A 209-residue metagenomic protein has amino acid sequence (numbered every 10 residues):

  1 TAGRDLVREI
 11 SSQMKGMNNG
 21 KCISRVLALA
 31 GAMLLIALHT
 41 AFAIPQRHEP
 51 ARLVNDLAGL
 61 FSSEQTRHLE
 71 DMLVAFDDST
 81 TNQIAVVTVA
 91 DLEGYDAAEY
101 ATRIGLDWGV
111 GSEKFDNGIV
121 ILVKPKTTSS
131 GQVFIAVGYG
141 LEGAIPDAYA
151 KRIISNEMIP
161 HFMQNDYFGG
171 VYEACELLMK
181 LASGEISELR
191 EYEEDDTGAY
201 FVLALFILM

Functional and structural regions predicted by a protein language model:
T1-A2, A37: Ala/Thr-enriched low-complexity intrinsically disordered regions
M14-M17, M33: Methionine residue identity
M17-A28: Bacterial N-terminal signal peptides that target proteins for export
A28-H39: Bacterial N-terminal signal peptides
F42-A204: Folded, non-transmembrane soluble domains that reside on the lumenal/extracytoplasmic side of membranes
L208-M209: Alpha-helical transmembrane segments
